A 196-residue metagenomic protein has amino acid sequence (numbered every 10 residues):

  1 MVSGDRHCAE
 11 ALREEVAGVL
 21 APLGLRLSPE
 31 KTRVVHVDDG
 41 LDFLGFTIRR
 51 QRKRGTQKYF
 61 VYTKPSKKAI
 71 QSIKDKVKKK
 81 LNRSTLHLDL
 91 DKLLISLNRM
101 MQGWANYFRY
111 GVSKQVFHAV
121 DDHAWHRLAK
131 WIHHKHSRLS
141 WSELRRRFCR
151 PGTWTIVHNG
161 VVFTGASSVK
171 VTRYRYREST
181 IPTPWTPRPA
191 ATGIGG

Functional and structural regions predicted by a protein language model:
M1-G196: Non-catalytic terminal/accessory segments
